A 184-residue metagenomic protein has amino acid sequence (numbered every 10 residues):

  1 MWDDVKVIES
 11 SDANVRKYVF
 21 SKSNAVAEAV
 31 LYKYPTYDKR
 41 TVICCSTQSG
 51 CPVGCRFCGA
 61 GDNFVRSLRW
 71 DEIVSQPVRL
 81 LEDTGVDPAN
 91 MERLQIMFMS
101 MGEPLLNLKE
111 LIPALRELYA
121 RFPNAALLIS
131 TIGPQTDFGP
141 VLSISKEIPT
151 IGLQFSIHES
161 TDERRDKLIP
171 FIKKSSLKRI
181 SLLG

Functional and structural regions predicted by a protein language model:
M1-T41: Flexible, acidic/Gly-rich N-terminal and inter-domain linker regions that tether and position cofactor-handling modules
V5-D12, K17, I73, Q95-P104: Short secondary-structure boundary segments
I8-S11, S46-T47, S130-T131, S156: Short linear Ser/Thr-Pro motifs
K17, Q76, R164-R165: Basic side chains
V19, V30, S46, M97-M99 (+1 more regions): Residues in well-ordered beta-strands of folded domains
K22, K33, S49, I157-E159: Non-catalytic surface loops within mature trypsin-like serine protease
K33-R79: Canonical Radical SAM [4Fe-4S] cluster-binding loop centered on the CxxxCxxC motif and its immediate flanking residues
L81-G184: Conserved AdoMet/S-adenosylmethionine-binding subsite of the radical SAM
